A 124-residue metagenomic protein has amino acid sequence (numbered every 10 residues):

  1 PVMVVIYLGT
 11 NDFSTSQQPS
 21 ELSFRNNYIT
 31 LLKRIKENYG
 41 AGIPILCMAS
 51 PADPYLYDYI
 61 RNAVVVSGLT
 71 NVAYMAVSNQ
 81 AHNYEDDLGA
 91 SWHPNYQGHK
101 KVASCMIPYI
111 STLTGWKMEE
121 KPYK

Functional and structural regions predicted by a protein language model:
P1-Y123: Alpha-helical cap/lid subdomain in secreted, periplasmic, or secretory-pathway luminal O-acyl-processing enzymes
